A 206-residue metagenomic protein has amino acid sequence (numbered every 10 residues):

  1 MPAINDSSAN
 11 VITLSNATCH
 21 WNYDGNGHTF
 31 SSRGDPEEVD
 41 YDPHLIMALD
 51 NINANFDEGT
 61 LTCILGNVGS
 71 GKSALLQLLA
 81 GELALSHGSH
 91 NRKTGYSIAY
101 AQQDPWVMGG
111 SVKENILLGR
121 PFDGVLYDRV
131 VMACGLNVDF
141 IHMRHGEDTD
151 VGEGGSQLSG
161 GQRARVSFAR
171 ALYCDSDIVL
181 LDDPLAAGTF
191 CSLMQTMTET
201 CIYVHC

Functional and structural regions predicted by a protein language model:
A3-S7, P105-D150, D175-D177, S192: Conserved "ABC signature" C-loop
L14-C19, D24-T60, S86-S89, E147: Conserved beta-strand
G27-D40, H44, M108, N137-V166 (+2 more regions): ABC-fold ATPase nucleotide-binding domain signature/coupling loops
L61-C63, A99-Y100: Short beta-strand immediately N-terminal to the Walker A/P-loop
L65-V68: The feature captures the beta-strand-to-loop junction immediately N-terminal to the Walker
L79-A80: Helix-to-loop junction immediately C-terminal to a conserved catalytic motif
V179-D183: Catalytic Walker B motif of ABC-type/P-loop ATPase nucleotide-binding domains
